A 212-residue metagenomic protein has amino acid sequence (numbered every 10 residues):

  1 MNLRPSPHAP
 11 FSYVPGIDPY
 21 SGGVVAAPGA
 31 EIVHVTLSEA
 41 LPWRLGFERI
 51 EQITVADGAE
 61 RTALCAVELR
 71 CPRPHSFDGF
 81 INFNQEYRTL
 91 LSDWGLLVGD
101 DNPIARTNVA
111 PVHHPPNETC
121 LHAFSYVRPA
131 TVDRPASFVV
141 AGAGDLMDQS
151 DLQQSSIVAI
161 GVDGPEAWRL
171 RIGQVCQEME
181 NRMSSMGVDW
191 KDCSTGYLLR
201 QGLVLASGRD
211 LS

Functional and structural regions predicted by a protein language model:
M1-S212: Short, polar/acidic, helix-capping and beta-turn segments at strand->helix junctions that line the mouths
